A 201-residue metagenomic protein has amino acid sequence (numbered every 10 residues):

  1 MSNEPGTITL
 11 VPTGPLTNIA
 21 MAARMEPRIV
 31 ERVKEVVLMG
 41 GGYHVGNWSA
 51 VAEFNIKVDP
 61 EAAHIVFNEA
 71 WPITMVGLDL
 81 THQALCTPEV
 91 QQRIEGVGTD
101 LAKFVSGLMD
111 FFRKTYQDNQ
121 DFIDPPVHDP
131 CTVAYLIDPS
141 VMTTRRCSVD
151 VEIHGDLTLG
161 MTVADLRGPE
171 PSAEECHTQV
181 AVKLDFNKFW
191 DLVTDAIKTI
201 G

Functional and structural regions predicted by a protein language model:
M1-Q83, P88: Active-site histidine-anchored catalytic micro-motif
K57, V76-G201: Conformational coupling and interaction surfaces
